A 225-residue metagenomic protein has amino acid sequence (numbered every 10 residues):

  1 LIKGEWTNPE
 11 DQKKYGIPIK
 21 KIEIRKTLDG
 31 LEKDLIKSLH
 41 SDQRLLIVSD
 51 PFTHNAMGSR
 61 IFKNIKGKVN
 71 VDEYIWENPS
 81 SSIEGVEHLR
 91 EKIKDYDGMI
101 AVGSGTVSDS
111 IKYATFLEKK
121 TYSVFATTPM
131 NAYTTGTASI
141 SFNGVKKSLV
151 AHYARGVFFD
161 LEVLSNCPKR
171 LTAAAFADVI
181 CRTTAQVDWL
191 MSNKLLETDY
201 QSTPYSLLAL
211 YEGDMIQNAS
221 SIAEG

Functional and structural regions predicted by a protein language model:
L1-G98: ATP/NTP phosphate-donor binding region
R25-D29, N55, S59, I83 (+2 more regions): Electropositive phosphate-/nucleotide-binding environments in soluble metabolic enzymes
R44-L46, D97-I100, T121-S123, R155-V157: Structural motif
V48-S49, G103, A126, F159: Short beta-strand/turn micro-motifs composed of small residues that flank or help shape donor/cofactor-binding pockets
N55-M57, S104-Y113, N131-T134: Short glycine/serine/threonine-rich phosphate/pyrophosphate-binding segments that cradle anionic phosphate groups
H88-V102, T106-I111, T115-F116: An acidic, phosphate/nucleotide-engaging active-site surface
F116-G213: A glycine/threonine-rich phosphate-anchoring loop and its flanking beta-alpha core in nucleotide/phosphate-binding
D214-G225: Oxyanion-binding "anion nests"
